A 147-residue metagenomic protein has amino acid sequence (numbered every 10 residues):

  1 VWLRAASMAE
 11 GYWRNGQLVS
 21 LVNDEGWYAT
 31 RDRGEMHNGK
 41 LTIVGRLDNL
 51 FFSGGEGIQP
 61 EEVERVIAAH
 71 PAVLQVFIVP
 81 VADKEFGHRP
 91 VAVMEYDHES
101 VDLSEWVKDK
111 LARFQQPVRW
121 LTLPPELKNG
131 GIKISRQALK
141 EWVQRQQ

Functional and structural regions predicted by a protein language model:
V1-L3: A structural motif
A5, E10-G11, G26, R31-Q115 (+2 more regions): AMP-binding/adenylate-forming catalytic core of the ANL superfamily
R14: Flexible glycine/proline-rich
L18-V19: Short secondary-structure edge/capping micro-motifs at helix/strand boundaries
V22-N23: Short basic/glycine-enriched coil/helix segment immediately N-terminal to the Walker B
W120-G131: Short proline/glycine- and acidic-rich turn/helix-capping motifs at secondary-structure junctions
W142-Q147: Acidic/polar alpha-helix N-cap and adjacent early helical turns within long charge-rich amphipathic helices/linkers
